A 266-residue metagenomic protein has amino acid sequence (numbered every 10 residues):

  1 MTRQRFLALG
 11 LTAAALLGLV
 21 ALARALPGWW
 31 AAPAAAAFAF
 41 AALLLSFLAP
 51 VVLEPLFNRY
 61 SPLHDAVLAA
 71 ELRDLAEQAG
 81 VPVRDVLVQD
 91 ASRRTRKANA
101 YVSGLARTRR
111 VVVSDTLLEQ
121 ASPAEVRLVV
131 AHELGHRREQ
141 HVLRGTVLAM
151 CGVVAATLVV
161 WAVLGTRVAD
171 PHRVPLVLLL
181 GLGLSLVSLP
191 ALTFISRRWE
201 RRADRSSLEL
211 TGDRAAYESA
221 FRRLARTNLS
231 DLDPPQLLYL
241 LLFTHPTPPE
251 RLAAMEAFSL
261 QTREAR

Functional and structural regions predicted by a protein language model:
M1-A169, P190-R266: Polar-ligand-bearing catalytic/cofactor-coordination segments of membrane-embedded or membrane-tethered inner-membrane
A169-S188: Generic long, charged, amphipathic alpha-helical segments
